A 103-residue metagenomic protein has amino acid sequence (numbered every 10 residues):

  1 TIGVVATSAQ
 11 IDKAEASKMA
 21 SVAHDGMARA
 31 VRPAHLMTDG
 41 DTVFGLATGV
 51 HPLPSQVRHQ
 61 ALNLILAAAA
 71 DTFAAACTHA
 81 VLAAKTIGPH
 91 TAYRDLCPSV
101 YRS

Functional and structural regions predicted by a protein language model:
T1-S103: A structural signal for small-residue-enriched, beta-sheet-centric alpha/beta enzyme cores and oligomeric scaffold folds
